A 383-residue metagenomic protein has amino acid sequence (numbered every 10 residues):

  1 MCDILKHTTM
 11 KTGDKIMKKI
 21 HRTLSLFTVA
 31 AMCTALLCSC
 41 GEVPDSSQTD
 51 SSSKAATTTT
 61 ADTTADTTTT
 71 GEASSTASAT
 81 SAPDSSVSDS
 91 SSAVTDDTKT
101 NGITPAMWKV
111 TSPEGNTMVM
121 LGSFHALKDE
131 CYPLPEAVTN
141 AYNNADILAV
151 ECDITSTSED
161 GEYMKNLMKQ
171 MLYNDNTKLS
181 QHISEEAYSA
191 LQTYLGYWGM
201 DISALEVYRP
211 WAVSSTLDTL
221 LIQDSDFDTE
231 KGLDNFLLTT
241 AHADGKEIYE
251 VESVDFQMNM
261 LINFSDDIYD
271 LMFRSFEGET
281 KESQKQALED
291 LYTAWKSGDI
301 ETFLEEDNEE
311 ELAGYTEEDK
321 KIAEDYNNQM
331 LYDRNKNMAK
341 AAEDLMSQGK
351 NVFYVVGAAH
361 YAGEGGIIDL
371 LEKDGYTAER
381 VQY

Functional and structural regions predicted by a protein language model:
M1-I16: Short, Lys/Arg-enriched N-terminal segments with co-localized hydrophobic residues within the first ~10-30 amino acids
K19-P44: Sec-dependent N-terminal signal peptides of Gram-positive bacterial secreted proteins and lipoproteins
C38-A65: Bacterial lipoprotein signal-peptidase II cleavage site
S47-Q48, K54, T76, V87-A93 (+2 more regions): Phosphate-group recognition and catalysis centered on beta-loop-alpha active-site segments
T70-V110: N-terminal low-complexity, Pro/Thr/Ser-rich intrinsically disordered segments that act as propeptides or flexible
T95, A106-Y326, M330: Structured, acidic catalytic/metal-binding patches in enzyme active sites
N101, S112-P113, M346-Q348: Extracellular/periplasmic catalytic domains that process cell-envelope and extracellular macromolecules
D319-Y383: A cross-kingdom marker for long, charged
